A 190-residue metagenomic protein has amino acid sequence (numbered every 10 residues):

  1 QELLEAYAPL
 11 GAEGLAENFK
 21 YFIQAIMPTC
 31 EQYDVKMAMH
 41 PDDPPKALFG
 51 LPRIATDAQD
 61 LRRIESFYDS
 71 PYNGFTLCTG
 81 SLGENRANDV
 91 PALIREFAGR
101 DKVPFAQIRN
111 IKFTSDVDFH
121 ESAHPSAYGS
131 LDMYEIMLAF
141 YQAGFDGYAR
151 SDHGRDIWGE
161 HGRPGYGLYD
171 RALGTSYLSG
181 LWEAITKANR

Functional and structural regions predicted by a protein language model:
E2-P9, E13, E17-Q32, K36 (+1 more regions): Histidine-acidic metal/acid-base catalytic patches
D43: Short, flexible active-site-adjacent loop segments at beta-strand->alpha-helix junctions, enriched in small/polar
